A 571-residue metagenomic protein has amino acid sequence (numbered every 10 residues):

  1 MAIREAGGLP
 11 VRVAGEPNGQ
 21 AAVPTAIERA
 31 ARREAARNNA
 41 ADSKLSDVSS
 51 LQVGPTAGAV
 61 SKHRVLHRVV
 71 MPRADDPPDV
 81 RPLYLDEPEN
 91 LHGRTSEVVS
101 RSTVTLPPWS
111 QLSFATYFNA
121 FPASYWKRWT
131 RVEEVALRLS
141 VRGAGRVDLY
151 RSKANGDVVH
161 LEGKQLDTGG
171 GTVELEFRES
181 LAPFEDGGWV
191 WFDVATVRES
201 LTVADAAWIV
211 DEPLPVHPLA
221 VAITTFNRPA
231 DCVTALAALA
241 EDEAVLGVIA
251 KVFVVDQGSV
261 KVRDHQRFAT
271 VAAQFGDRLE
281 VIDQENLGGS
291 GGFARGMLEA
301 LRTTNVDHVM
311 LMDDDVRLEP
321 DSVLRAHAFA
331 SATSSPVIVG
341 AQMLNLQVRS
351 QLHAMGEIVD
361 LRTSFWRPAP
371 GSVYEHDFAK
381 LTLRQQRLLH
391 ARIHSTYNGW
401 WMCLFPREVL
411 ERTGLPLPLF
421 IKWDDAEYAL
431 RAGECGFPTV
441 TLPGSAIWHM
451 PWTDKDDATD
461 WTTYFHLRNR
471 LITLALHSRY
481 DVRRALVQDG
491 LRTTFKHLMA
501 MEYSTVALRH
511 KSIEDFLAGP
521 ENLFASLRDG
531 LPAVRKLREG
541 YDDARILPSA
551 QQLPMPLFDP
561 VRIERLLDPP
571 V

Functional and structural regions predicted by a protein language model:
A2-G19, V23-T196, R468-V571: Terminal low-complexity segments of carbohydrate-biosynthetic enzymes
R228-E243: Short, well-formed alpha-helical segments that are part of the catalytic scaffolds of diverse glycosyltransferases
L239-I282: Acidic donor-binding segment of Leloir-type glycosyltransferases
A294-H308: Active-site nucleotide-sugar/metal-binding loop of Leloir-type enzymes
N305-R317: Short beta-strand-to-loop acidic/aromatic patch adjacent to the donor-nucleotide binding site
D321-P368: Conserved donor NDP-sugar-binding/catalytic core segment of glycosyltransferases
P370-M402, D456: A recurrent flexible, glycine/aromatic-enriched loop bordering the glycosyltransferase active site that acts as
N398-M402, E411-L430, G436-L442: Donor nucleotide-sugar recognition loop
